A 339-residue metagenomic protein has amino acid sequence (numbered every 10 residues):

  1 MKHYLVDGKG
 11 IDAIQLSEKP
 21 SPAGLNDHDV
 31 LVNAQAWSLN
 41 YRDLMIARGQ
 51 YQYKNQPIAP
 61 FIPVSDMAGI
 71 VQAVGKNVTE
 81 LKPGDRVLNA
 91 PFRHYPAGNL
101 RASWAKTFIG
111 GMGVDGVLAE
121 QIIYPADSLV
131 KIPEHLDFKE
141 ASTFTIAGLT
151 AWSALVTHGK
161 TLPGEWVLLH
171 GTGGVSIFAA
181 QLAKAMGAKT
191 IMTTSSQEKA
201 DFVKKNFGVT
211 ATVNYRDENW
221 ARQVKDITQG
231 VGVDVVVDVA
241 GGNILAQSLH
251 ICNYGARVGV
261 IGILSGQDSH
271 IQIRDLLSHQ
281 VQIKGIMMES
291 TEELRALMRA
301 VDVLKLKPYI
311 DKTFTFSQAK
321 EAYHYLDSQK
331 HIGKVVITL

Functional and structural regions predicted by a protein language model:
M1-A68, Y124, F207, N214 (+1 more regions): Short N-terminal strand-loop motif that marks the start of NAD(P)H/FAD-dependent oxidoreductase cofactor-binding domains
Y4-D7, G230, L306-Y309, E321-L339: C-terminal capping/lid region of NAD(P)-dependent oxidoreductase domains
P22-W37, Y51-A97, G113-D115, P133-H135: Glycine-rich beta-strand-centered segment in the early N-terminal region that forms part of a ligand/cofactor-binding
F92-H170, N206: NAD(P)H dinucleotide-binding glycine-rich loop of Rossmann-like/cofactor-binding domains, especially the beta1-alpha1
T107, M186-A188, K204, V239-Y309 (+1 more regions): Glycine-rich phosphate-binding loop and adjacent beta-alpha segment of Rossmann(oid) nucleotide-cofactor-binding
L169, K184-I244: Adenosine-nucleotide cofactor-binding segment
S176-I177: N-terminal Rossmann-fold NAD(P) dinucleotide-binding loop
